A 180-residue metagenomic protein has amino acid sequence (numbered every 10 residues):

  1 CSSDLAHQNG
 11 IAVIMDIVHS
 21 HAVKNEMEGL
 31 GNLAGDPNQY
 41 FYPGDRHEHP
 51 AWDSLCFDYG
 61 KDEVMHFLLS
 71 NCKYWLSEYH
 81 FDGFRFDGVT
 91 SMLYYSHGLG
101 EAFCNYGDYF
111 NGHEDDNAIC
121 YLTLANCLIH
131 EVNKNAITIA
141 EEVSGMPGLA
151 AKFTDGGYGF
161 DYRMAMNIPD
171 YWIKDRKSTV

Functional and structural regions predicted by a protein language model:
C1-S2, T179: Conserved small/polar residues in nucleotide/adenosyl-binding loops
S3-E114: Substrate-binding/active-site clefts of carbohydrate-active enzymes
H80-D82, H97-V180: Conserved alpha/beta catalytic core and glycan-binding cleft of carbohydrate-active enzymes
